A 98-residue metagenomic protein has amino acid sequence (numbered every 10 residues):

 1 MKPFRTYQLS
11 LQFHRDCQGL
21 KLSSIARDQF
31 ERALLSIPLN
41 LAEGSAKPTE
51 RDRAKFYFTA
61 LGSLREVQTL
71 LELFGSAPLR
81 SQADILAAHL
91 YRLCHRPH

Functional and structural regions predicted by a protein language model:
M1-H98: Amphipathic alpha-helical assembly/interaction segments
